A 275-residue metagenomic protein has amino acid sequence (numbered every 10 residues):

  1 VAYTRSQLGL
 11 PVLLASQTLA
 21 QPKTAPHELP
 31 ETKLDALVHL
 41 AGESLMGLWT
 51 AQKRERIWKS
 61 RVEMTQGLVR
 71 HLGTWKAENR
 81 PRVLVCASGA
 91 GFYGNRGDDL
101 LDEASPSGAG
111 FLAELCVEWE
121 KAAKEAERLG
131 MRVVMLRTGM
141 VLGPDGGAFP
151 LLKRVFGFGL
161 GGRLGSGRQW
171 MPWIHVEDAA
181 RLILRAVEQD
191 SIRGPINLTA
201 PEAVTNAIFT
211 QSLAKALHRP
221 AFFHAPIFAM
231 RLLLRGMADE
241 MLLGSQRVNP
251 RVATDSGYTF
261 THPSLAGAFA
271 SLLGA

Functional and structural regions predicted by a protein language model:
G9, A15-G67: NAD(P)H-binding glycine-rich loop region in Rossmannoid oxidoreductase-like domains and their noncatalytic homologs
L37, V176-I183, L198, F209 (+2 more regions): Non-catalytic, hydrophobic alpha-helical segments
Q66-G110: Conserved Rossmann-fold NAD(P)-dependent oxidoreductase catalytic core, especially the SDR/UDP-sugar
S88-G89, K121-P144: Conserved beta-loop-beta element that borders a ligand/cofactor-binding pocket
S107-F111, G139-G146, S166-V176: Glycine-rich "substrate-gating" loop/helix at the edge of Rossmann-like oxidoreductase active sites
K124, K153-G161, Q169-V204: Alpha-helical substrate-binding/gating segment
L182, Q189-G236, A270-A275: Mid/C-terminal beta-alpha module of Rossmann-like enzyme folds, strongest in SDR-family dehydrogenases/epimerases
D239-A275: C-terminal amphipathic/interface module of NAD(P)-dependent oxidoreductases and related NAD-binding regulators
